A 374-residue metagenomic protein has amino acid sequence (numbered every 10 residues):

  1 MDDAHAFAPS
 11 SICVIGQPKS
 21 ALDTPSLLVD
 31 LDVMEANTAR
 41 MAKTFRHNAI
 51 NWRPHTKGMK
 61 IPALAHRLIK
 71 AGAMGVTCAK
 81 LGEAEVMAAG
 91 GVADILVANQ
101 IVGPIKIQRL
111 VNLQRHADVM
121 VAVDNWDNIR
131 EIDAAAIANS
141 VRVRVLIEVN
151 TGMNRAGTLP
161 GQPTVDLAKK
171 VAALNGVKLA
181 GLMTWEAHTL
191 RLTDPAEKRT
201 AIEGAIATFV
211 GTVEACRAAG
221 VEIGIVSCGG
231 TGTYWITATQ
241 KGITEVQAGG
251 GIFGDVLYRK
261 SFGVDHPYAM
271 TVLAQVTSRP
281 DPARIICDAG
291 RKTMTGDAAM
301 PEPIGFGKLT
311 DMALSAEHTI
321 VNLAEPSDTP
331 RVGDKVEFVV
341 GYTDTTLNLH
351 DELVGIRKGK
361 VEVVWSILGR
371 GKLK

Functional and structural regions predicted by a protein language model:
M1-N112, S366, R370-K374: A charged N-terminal "starter" segment
M34, K57, M87, I147 (+5 more regions): Conserved, mostly hydrophobic/aromatic
H55, A98, G229, A248-G249 (+2 more regions): Generic beta-strand/beta-sheet core signal
H55-R191: Active-site-proximal beta-alpha core segment in soluble small-molecule metabolic enzymes
R144, T151-F262: Active-site loop/helix belt of alpha/beta enzymes
T200-A201, G232-G307: Active-site loop ensemble at the mouth of alpha/beta enzyme cores that anchors a bound cofactor
R279-K374: C-terminal accessory subdomain/extension
